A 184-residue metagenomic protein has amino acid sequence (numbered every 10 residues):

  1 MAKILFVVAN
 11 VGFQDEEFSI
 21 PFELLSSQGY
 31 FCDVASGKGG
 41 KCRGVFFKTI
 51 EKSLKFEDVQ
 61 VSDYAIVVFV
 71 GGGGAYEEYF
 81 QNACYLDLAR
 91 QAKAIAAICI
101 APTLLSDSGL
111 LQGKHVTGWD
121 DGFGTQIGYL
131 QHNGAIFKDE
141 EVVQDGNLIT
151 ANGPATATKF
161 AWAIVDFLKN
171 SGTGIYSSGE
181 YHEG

Functional and structural regions predicted by a protein language model:
M1-A94, T103-H115, G124-G184: Extended, subdomain-level signal for the structured scaffold at the beginning of enzyme domains
C99: Catalytic nucleophile serine of serine hydrolases, specifically the conserved "nucleophile elbow" pentapeptide
D121: Active-site beta-loop-alpha junctions enriched in small/polar residues
